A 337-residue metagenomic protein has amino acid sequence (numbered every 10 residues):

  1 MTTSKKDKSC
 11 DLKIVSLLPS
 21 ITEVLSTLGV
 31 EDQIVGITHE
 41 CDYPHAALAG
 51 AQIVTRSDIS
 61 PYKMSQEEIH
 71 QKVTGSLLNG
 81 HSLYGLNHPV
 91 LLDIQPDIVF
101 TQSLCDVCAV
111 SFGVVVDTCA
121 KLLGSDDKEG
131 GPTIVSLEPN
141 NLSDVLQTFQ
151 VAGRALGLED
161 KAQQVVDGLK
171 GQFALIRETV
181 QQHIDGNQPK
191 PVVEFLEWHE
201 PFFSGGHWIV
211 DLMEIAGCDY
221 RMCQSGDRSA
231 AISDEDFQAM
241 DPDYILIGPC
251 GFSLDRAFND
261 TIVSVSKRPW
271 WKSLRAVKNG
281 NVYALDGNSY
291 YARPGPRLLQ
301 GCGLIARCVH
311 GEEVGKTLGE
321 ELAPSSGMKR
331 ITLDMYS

Functional and structural regions predicted by a protein language model:
M1-S337: N-terminal ligand-binding lobe of clamshell/alpha-beta domains
